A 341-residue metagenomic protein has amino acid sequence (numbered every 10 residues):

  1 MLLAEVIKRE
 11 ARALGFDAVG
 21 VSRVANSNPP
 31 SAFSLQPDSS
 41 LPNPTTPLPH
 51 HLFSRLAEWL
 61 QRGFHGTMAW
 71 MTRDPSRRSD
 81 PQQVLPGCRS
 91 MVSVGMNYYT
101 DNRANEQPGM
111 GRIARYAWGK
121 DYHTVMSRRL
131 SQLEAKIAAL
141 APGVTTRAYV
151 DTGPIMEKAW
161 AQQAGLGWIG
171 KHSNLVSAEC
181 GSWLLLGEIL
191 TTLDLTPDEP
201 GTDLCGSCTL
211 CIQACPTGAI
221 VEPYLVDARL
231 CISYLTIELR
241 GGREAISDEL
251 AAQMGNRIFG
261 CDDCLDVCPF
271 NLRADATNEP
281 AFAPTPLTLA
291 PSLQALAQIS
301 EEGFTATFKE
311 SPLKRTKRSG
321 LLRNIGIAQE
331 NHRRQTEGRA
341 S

Functional and structural regions predicted by a protein language model:
M1-P30, P42, P47-L204: Auxiliary alpha/beta "docking" domains used to position bulky ligands
F16, L210-S233, R257-A281: Iron-sulfur cluster-binding cysteine motifs and their immediate structural context in ferredoxin-like electron-transfer
A32, T45-T46, T336, A340: Ala/Thr-enriched low-complexity intrinsically disordered regions
P37: Cationic, low-complexity basic patches in intrinsically disordered or flexible, solvent-exposed regions
V176-P200, A228-L250, S300-T305: Short, charged low-complexity linear segments at domain edges
G181, D203-S207, P223, L250-G260: Short, contiguous, pocket-lining structural segments that sit at or immediately flank catalytic/ligand-binding sites
L195-T202, E222, L250, N271-A276: Inter-helical turn/loop segments and adjacent helix faces that build the functional surface of alpha-helical bundle
G242-S341: Alpha-helical scaffold domains
